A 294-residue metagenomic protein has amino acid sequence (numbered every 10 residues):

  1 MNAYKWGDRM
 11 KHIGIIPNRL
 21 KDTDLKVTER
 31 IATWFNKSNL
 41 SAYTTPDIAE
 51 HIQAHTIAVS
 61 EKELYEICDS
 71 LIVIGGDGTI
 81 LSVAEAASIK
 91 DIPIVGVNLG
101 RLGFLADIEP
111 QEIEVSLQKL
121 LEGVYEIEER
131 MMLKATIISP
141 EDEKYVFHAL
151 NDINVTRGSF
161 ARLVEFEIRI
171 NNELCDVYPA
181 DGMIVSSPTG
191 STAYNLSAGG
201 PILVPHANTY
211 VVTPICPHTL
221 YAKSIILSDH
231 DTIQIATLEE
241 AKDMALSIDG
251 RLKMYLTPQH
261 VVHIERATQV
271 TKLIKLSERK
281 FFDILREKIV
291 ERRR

Functional and structural regions predicted by a protein language model:
N2-S70, I74, Q111-E126, I137-F147: ATP/NTP phosphate-donor binding region
L20, D77-T79, L102, T189-S191: Short glycine-rich anion-binding loops that position phosphate/pyrophosphate groups of nucleotides and phosphorylated
D24, G78-A84, T192-S197: Short glycine/serine/threonine-rich phosphate/pyrophosphate-binding segments that cradle anionic phosphate groups
K90-I108: Short, acidic/small-residue loops that bind anionic groups at enzyme active sites
L102-D181: Catalytic core of DAGKc-family lipid kinases
V155, F160, N171-L174, Y221-R294: ATP/nucleoside-binding phosphotransfer catalytic cores, i.e., glycine-rich phosphate-binding loops
I168, G190, L246: Short aromatic-centered micro-motifs
D176-A180, I184-Y221: Gly/Ser/Thr-rich active-site loops/lids in small-molecule metabolic enzymes that frequently grip phosphoryl groups
